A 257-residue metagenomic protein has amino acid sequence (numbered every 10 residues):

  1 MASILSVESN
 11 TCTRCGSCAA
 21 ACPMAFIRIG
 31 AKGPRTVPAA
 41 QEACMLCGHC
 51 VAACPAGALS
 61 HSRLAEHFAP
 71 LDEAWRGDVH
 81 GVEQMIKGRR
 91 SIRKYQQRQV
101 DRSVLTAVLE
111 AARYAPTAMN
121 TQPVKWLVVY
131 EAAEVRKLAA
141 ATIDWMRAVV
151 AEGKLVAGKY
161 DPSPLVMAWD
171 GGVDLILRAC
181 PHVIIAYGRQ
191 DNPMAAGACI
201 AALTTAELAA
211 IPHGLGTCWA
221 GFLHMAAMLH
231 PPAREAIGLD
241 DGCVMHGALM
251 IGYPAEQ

Functional and structural regions predicted by a protein language model:
M1-A21, A25-R28, I86: Ferredoxin-type iron-sulfur electron-transfer modules and their immediate structural context
T13, V108, A112, H182-I184 (+2 more regions): Small-aliphatic-rich amphipathic alpha-helix that forms the alpha element of a beta-alpha
S17-P34, H49-E66: Iron-sulfur cluster-binding cysteine motifs and their immediate structural context in ferredoxin-like electron-transfer
A20, L71-T106, H246-Q257: Specificity-determining recognition surfaces
K32-M45: Short linker/helix segments within small regulatory modules
T121-Y130, F222: Short loop-to-beta-strand entry elements in the cores of soluble alpha/beta enzymes
L127-C199: Glycine/small-residue-rich phosphate/adenosyl-binding loop
R147-L155, K159, R234-Q257: A glycine-rich helix N-cap at a beta->alpha junction
